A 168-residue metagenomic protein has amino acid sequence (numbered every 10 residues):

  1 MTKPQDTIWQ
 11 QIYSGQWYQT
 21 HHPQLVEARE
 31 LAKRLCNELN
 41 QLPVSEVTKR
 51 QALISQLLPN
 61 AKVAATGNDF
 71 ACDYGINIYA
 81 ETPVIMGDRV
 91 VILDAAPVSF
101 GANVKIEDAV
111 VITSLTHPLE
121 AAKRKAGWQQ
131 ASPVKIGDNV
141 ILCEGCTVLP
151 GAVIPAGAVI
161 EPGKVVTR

Functional and structural regions predicted by a protein language model:
M1-V63: Terminal amphipathic alpha-helical/low-complexity segments used for targeting or macromolecular assembly
I12, A64-A65, E120, N139: General secondary-structure edge motif
L57-N77: A glycine-rich, hydrophobic loop/mini-helix early in the fold
F70-E81, I85-I154, P162-K164: Flexible, glycine/small-residue-enriched loop-and-beta-strand segment within the central core of proteins
T167-R168: Gly/Pro- and small hydrophobic-enriched strand-loop and loop-to-helix capping segments that sit at the rims
